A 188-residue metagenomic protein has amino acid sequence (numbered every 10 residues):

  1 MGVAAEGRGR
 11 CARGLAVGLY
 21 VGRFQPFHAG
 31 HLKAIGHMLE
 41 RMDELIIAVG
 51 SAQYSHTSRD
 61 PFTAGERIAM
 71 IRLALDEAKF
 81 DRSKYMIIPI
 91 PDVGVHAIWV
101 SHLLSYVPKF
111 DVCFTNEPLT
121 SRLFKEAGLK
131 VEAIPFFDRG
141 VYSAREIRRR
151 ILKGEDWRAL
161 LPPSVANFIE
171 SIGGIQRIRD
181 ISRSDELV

Functional and structural regions predicted by a protein language model:
G2-V188: Nucleotidyltransferase catalytic core that binds NTPs
